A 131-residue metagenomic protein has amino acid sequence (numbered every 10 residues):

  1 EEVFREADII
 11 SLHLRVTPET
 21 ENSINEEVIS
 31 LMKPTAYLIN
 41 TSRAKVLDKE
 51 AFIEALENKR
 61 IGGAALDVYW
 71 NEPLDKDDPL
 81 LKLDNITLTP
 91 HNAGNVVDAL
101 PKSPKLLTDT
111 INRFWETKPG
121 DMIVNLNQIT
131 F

Functional and structural regions predicted by a protein language model:
E1-P79: Rossmann-like adenosine-cofactor binding region
W70-F131: C-terminal helix-to-coil terminal segments
